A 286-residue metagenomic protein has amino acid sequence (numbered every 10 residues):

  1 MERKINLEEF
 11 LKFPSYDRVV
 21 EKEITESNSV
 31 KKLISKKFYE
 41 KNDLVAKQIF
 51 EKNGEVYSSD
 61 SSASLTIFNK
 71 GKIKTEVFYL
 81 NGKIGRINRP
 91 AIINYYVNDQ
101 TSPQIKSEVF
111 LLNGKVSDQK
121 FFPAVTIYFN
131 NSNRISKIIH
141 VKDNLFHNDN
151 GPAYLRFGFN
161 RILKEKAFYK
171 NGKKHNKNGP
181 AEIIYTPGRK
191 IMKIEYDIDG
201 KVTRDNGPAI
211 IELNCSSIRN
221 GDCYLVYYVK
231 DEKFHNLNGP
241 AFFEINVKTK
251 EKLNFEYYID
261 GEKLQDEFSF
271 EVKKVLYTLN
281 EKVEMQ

Functional and structural regions predicted by a protein language model:
M1-Q286: Glycine/tyrosine- and acidic-biased, solvent-exposed loop/turn segments at the edges of beta-strands
